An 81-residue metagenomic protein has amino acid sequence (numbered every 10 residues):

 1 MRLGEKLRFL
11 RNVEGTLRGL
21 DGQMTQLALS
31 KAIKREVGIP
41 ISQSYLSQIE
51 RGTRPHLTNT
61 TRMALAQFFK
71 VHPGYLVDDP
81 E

Functional and structural regions predicted by a protein language model:
M1-A32: A short, Lys/Arg-rich alpha-helix, primarily the initiator
G15-L20, I33, V37, F69 (+1 more regions): A broad structural signal for alpha-helix termini and local helix breaks/kinks
Q26, Q43, R62: Helix-turn-helix DNA-binding elements, focusing on the entry/boundary residues of the two helices that contact DNA
A28, Y45, Y75: Residues in the helix-turn-helix
K34-L57, D78-D79: Recognition helix of helix-turn-helix/homeodomain-like DNA-binding domains that insert into the DNA major groove
T58-Y75: DNA major-groove recognition helix of helix-turn-helix/homeodomain DNA-binding modules
